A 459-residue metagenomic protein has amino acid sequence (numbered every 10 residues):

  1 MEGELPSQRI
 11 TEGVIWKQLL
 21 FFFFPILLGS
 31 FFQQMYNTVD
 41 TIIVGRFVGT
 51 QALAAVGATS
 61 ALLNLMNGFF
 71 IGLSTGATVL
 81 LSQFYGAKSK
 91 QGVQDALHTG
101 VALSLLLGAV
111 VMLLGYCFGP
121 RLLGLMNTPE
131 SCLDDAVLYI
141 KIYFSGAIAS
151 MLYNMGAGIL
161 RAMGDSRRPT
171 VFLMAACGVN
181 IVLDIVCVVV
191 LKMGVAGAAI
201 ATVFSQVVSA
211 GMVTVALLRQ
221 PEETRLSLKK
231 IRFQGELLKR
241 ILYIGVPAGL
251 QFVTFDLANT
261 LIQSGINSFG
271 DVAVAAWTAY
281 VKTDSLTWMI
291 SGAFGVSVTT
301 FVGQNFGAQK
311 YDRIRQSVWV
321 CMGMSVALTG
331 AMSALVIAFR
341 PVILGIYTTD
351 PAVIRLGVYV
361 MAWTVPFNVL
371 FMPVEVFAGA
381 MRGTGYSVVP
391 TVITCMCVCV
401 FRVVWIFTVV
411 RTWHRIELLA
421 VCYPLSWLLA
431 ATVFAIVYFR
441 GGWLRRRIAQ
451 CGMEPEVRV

Functional and structural regions predicted by a protein language model:
M1-F23, L81-G146, V190-V246, V302-F367 (+1 more regions): Short alpha-helical transmembrane segments in multi-pass integral membrane proteins
E12, W16-M35, V39, L62-F69 (+8 more regions): Residue-level signal for short hydrophobic patches within transmembrane helices of multi-pass membrane transporters
F21-D40, I142, Y153, A176 (+5 more regions): Transmembrane helical elements of multi-pass membrane transporters/channels
I26, S30, I42, V79 (+15 more regions): Transmembrane alpha-helix boundary and packing residues in multipass membrane permease domains and related
F31, M35-A54, L123-E130, V186-M193 (+5 more regions): Helix-terminus/linker motif at the lipid-water interface of multi-pass membrane proteins
L53-L113, S150-P169, A276-R340, F371-T394 (+1 more regions): Small-residue-rich hydrophobic transmembrane alpha-helices
L65-G68, N180-D184, A210-T214, L286-M289 (+3 more regions): Hydrophobic transmembrane alpha-helices of multi-pass small-molecule transporters
S74, I142-R161, P169-N180, A198-V213 (+4 more regions): Short runs within selected transmembrane alpha-helices of multi-pass transporters and secretion channels
